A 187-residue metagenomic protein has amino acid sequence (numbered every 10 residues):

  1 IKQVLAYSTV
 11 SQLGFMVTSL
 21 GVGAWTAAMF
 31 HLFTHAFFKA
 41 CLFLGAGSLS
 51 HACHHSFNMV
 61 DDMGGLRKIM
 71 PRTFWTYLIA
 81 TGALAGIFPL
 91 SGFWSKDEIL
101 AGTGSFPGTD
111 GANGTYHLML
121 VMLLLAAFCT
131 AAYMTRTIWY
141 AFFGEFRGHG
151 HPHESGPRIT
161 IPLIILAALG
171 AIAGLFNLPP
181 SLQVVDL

Functional and structural regions predicted by a protein language model:
I1-D61: Alpha-helical multi-pass transmembrane bundles of energy-transducing inner-membrane proteins
A6, G45-A46, K96, M134-T137: Hydrophobic/aromatic residues in alpha-helical transmembrane segments
A6-S11, M16, H54-S91, Y116-A126 (+1 more regions): Interfacial and helix-entry/exit segments of alpha-helical transmembrane bundles in multi-pass inner-membrane proteins
M16-G23, D97-L120: Interfacial segments of multi-pass membrane proteins
G21, A52-C53, I87, F143 (+1 more regions): Helix-loop junctions at the membrane-solvent interface of multi-pass transporters, primarily the C-terminal
K39-F43, H117-H153, V185-D186: Predominantly late transmembrane helices and immediately cytosolic-facing juxtamembrane segments
S48, R136, F143-L187: Membrane-embedded and interfacial regions of multi-pass energy-transducing membrane proteins
I87-S105, L175-L187: Membrane-helix interface motif
